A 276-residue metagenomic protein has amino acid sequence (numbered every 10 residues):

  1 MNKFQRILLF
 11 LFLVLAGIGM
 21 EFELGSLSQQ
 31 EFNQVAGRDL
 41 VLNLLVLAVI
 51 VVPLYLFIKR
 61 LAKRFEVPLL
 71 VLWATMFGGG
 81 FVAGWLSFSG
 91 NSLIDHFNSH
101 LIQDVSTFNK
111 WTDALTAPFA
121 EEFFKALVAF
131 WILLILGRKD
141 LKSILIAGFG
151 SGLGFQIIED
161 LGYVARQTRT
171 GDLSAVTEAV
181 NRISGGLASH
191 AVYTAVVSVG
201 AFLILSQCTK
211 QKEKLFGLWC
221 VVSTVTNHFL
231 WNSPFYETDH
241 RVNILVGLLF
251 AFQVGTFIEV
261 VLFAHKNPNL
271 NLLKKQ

Functional and structural regions predicted by a protein language model:
M1-Q276: Hydrophobic alpha-helical segments at protein termini of multi-pass membrane proteins
